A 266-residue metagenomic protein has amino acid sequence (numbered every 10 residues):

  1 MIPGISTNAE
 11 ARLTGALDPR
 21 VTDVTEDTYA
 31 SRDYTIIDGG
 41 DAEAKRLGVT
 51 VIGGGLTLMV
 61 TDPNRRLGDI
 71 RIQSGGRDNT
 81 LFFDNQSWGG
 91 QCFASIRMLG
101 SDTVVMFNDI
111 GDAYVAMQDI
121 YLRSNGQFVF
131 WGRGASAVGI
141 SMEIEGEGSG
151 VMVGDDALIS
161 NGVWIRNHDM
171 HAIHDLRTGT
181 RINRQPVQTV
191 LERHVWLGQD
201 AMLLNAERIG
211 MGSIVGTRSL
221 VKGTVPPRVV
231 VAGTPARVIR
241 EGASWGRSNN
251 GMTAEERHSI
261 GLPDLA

Functional and structural regions predicted by a protein language model:
S6, E10, T178-L204, T234-A266: C-terminal segments of enzyme domains that contribute to small-molecule binding surfaces
A9-R12, P19-Y34, G40-G54, R66 (+4 more regions): Sequence/structural signature of small/polar-enriched beta-strand/turn repeats that build beta-strand-rich repeat
G15, G48, S259-G261: Short, flexible coil/linker elements and helix-boundary hinge sites characteristic of intrinsically disordered
I72-Q73, R77-R208, G242-A243: Flexible, glycine/small-residue-enriched loop-and-beta-strand segment within the central core of proteins
S149, H171, P227-V229, R237: Glycine-centered loop/turn positions within well-structured domains that cap or flank conserved ligand/cofactor-binding
R208-A232: C-terminal/domain-terminus segments
